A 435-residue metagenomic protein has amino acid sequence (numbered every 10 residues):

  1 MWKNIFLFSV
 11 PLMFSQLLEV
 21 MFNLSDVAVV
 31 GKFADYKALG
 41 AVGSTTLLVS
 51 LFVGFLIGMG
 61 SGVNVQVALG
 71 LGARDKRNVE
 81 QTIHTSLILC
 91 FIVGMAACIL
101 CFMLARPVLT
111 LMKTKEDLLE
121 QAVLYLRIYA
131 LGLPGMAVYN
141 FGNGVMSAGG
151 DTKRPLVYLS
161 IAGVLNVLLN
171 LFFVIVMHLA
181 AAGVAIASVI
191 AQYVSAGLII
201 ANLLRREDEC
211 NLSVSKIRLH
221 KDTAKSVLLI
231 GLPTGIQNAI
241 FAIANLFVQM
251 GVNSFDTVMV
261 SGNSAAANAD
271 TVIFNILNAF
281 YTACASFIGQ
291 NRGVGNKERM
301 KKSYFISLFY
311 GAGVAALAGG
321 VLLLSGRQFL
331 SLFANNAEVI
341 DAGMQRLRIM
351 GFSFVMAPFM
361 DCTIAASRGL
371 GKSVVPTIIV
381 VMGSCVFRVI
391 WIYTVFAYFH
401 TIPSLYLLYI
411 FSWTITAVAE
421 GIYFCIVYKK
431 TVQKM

Functional and structural regions predicted by a protein language model:
M1-F33, L47-G62, Q66, F91-C98 (+5 more regions): N-terminal transmembrane alpha-helices
M1-S9, V67-P134, V176-L232, I288-S353 (+1 more regions): Short alpha-helical transmembrane segments in multi-pass integral membrane proteins
L7-D26, I128, Y139, A162 (+5 more regions): Transmembrane helical elements of multi-pass membrane transporters/channels
L12, Q16, A28, V65 (+15 more regions): Transmembrane alpha-helix boundary and packing residues in multipass membrane permease domains and related
M21-L39, L109-E116, F172-A181, A239-V272 (+3 more regions): Helix-terminus/linker motif at the lipid-water interface of multi-pass membrane proteins
L39-I99, M136-P155, Q249, G262-G326 (+2 more regions): Small-residue-rich hydrophobic transmembrane alpha-helices
L51, N166-N170, A196-I200, V272-N275 (+3 more regions): Hydrophobic transmembrane alpha-helices of multi-pass small-molecule transporters
G60, Y129-S147, P155-N166, V184-I199 (+4 more regions): Short runs within selected transmembrane alpha-helices of multi-pass transporters and secretion channels
